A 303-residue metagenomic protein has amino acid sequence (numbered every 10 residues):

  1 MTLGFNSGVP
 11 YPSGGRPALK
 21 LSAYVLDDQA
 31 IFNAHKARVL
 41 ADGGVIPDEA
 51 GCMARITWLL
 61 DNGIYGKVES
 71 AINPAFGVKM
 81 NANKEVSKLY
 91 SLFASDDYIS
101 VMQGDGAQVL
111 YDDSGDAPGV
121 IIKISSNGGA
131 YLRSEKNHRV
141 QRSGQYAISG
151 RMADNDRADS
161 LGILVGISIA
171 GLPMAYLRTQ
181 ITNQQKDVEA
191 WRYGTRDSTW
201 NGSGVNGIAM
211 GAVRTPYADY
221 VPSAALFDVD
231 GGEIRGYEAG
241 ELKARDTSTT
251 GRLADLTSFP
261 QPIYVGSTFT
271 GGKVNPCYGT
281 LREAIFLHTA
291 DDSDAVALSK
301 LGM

Functional and structural regions predicted by a protein language model:
T2-Y131, H138, L298-M303: Extracytoplasmic low-complexity segments
M80-R192, H288-V296: Extracellular glycan-recognition modules
R133-S134, R192-A224: Short, aromatic/His-centered strand-loop micro-motif at the edge of beta-sheets
I148-G150, R214-E238: Short tryptophan-centered beta-strand motifs in secreted/extracellular beta-sheet-rich domains of glycan-recognition
P173-Y176, N201-I208, E241-T247, D294-A295: Surface-exposed loop/edge segments in extracytoplasmic proteins
A190, D246-T280: Flexible glycan-contacting loops in extracellular carbohydrate-active proteins
G236-R245, G302: Active/binding-pocket-proximal capping segment
R282-F286: Extracellular beta-strand elements of beta-rich domains used for carbohydrate recognition/degradation or cell-matrix
